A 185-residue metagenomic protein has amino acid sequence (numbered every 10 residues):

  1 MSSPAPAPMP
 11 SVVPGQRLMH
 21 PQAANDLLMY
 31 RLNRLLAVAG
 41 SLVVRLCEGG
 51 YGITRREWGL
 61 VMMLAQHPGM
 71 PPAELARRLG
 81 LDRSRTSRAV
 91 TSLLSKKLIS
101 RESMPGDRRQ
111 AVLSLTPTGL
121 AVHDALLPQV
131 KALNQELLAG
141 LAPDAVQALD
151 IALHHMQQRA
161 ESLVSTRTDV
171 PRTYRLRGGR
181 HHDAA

Functional and structural regions predicted by a protein language model:
M1-Y51, R177-A185: N-terminal leader segment of winged-helix/HTH proteins
S2-P6, P10-S11, G15, T91-H154 (+1 more regions): Charged, amphipathic alpha-helical coiled-coil/dimerization segments
Y30, S41-R85, V90, K96 (+2 more regions): N-terminal helix-turn-helix DNA-binding core of bacterial DNA-binding proteins
L36, M62-Q66, L127: Short, locally clustered residues in the helix-turn-helix/winged-helix DNA-binding domain
L42, L46, L133, L137-G140 (+2 more regions): Short, polar/charged, Gly/Pro-enriched helix-capping and turn/loop motifs at alpha-helix termini and inter-helix linkers
Q147-A185: Exposed, interaction-prone assembly regions rather than primary DNA-binding/catalytic cores
